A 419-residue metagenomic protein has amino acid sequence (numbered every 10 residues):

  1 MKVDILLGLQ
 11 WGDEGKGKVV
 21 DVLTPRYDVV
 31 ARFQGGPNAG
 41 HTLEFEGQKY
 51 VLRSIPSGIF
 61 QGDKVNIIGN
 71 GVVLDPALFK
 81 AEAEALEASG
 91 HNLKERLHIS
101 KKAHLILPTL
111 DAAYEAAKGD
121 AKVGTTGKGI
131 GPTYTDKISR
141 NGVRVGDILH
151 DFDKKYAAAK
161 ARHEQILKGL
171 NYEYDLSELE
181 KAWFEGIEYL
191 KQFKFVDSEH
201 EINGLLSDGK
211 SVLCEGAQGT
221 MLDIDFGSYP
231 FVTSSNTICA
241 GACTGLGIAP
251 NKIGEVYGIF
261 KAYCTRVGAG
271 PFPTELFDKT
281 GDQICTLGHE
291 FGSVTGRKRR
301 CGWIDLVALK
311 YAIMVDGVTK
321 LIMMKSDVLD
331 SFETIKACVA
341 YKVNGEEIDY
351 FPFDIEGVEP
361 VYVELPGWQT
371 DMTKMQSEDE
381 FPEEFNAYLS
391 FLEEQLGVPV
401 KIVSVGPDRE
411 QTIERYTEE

Functional and structural regions predicted by a protein language model:
M1-E419: Non-transmembrane, aqueous-exposed alpha-helical and coiled segments at domain scale
